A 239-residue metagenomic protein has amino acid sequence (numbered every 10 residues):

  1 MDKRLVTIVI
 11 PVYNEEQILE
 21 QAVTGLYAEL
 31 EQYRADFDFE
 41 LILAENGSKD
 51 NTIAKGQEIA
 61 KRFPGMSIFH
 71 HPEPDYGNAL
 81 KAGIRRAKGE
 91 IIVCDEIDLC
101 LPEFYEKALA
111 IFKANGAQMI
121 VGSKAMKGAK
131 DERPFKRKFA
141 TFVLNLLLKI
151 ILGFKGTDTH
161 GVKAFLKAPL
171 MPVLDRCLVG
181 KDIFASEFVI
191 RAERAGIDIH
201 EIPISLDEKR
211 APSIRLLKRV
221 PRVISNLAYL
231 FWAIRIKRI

Functional and structural regions predicted by a protein language model:
M1-V6, Q17, K149, G153 (+1 more regions): Hydrophobic helical membrane-anchoring modules
R4-I10, L19, L26, F39-A44: Hydrophobic targeting segments
E15-E31: Short, well-formed alpha-helical segments that are part of the catalytic scaffolds of diverse glycosyltransferases
E15-I18, S48, Y76: Donor nucleotide-sugar binding loop of glycosyltransferases
E40-I42, I53-R86: Conserved donor nucleotide-binding strand/loop of the catalytic core
E45-A54, L99: A conserved acidic beta->alpha catalytic loop
H71-R86, I91, E103-D182, K209-K218 (+1 more regions): Acceptor/aglycone-binding surface of glycosyltransferases and processive sugar-polymer synthases
